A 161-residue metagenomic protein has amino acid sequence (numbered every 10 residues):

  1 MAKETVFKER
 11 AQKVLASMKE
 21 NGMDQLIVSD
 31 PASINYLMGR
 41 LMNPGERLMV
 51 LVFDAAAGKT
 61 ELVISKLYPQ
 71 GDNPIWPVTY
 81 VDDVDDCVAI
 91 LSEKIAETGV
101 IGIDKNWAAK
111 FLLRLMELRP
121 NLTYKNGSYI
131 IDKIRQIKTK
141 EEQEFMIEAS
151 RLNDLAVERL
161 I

Functional and structural regions predicted by a protein language model:
M1-E158: A composition/biophysics-driven feature that prefers long, compositionally simple stretches
I161: C-terminal helix-coil-helix/basic helical segment that borders enzyme active sites and/or dimer interfaces and provides
